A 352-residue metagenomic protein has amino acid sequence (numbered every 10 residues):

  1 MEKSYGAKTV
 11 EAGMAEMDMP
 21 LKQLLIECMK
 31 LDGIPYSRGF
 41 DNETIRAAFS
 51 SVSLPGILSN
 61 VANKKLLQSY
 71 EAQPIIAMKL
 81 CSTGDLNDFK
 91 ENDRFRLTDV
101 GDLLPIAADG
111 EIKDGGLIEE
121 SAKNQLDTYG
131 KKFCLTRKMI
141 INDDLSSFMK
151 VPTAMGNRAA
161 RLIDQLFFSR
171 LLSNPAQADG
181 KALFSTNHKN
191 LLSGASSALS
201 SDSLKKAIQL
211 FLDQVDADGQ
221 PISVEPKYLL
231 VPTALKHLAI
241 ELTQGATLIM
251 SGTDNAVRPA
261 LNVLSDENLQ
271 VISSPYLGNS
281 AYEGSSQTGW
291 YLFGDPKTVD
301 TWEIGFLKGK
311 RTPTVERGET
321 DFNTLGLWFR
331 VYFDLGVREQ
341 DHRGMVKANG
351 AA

Functional and structural regions predicted by a protein language model:
M1-V52, M345-A352: Intrinsically disordered, low-complexity terminal tails
E43-Y129: Assembly/oligomerization interface modules of large self-assembling protein complexes
Y129-K131, K227: Short amphipathic alpha-helical segments
K131, L135-K150, A154-Q214, L264-P275: Alpha-helical scaffold segments that mediate packing/assembly in large oligomeric complexes
L172-A176, E225-P232: A glycine-rich phosphate-binding loop feature that marks nucleotide/adenosyl-phosphate handling sites
F184-D213, K227-Y228, A234-A352: Sequence/fold signature of self-assembling virion shell proteins
A217, I222-P226: Short gly/pro-enriched beta-turn/loop segments at secondary-structure junctions
